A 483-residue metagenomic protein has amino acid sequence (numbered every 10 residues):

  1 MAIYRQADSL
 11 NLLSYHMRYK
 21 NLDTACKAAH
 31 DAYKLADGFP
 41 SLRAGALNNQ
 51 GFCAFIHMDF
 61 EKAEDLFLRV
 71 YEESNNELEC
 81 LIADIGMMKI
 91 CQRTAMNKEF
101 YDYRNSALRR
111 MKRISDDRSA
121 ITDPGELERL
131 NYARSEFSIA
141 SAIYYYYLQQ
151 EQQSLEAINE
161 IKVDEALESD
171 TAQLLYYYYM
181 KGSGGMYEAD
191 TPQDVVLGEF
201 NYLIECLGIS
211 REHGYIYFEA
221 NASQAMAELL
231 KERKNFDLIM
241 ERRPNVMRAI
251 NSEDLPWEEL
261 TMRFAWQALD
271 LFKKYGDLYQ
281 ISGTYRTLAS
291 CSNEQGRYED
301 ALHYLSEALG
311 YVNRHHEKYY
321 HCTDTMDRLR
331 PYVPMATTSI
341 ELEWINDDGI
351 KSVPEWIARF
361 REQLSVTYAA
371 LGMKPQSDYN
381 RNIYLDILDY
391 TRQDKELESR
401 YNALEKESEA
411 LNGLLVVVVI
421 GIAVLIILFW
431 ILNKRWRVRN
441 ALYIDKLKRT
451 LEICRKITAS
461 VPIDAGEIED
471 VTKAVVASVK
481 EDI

Functional and structural regions predicted by a protein language model:
M1-E396: A "functional boundary" signal
D386, Q393-L411: Short, aromatic-rich amphipathic segments at membrane interfaces that lie adjacent to a transmembrane helix or signal
A403-C454: Alpha-helical transmembrane signal-anchor helices
V438-K480: Cytoplasmic C-terminal tails of single-pass
